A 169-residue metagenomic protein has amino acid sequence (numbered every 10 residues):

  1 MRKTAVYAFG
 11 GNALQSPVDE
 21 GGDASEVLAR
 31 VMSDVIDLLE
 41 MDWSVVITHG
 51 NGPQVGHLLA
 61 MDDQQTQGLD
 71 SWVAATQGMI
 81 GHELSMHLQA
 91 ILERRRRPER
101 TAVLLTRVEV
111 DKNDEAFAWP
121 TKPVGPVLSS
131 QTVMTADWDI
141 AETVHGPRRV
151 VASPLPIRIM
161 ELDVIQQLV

Functional and structural regions predicted by a protein language model:
M1-N51, H57-D63: N-terminal glycine-/serine-/threonine-rich phosphate-binding loop
N51-G52, V108: An acidic- and aromatic-residue-enriched active-site/binding cleft used to recognize and process polar
Q64-V169: Ligand-binding beta-strand-loop-alpha-helix segment within the catalytic cores of soluble metabolic enzymes
